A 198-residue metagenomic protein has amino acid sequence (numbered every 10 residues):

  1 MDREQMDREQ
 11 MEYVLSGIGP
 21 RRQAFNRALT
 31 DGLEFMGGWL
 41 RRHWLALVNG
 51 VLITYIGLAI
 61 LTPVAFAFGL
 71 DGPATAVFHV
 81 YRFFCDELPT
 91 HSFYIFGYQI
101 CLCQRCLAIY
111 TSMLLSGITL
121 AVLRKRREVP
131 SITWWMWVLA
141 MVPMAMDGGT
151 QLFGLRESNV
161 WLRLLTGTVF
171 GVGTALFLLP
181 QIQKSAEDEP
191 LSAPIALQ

Functional and structural regions predicted by a protein language model:
A28-R41: Cytosolic juxtamembrane amphipathic/interface segments immediately preceding and feeding into a transmembrane helix
R42-G72: N-terminal signal-anchor transmembrane alpha helix
V51-A59, S112-S116, S131-F153: Small-polar-interrupted transmembrane alpha-helices in polytopic inner-membrane proteins
A67-L102: Extracytosolic (periplasmic/ER-lumenal) interhelical loops and adjacent juxtamembrane/interface segments of multi-pass
L88-Q104, A145-F170: Interfacial helix-loop-helix junctions of multi-pass membrane proteins
L102-A121: Hydrophobic alpha-helical transmembrane segments
T111-S116, T168-S185: Hydrophobic cores of alpha-helical transmembrane segments in multi-pass inner/ER membrane proteins, independent
E187-Q198: Short, highly charged, low-complexity non-transmembrane loops/tails of multi-pass membrane proteins
